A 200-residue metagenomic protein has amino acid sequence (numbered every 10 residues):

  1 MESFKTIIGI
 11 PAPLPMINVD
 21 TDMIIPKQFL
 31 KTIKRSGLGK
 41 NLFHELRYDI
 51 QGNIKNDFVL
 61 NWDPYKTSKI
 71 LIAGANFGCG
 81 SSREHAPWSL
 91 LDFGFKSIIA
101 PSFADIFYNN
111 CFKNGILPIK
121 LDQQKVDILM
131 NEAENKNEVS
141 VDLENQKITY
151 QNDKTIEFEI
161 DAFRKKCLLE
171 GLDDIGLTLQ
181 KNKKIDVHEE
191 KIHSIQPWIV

Functional and structural regions predicted by a protein language model:
M1-G74, G78-D105, N109-V200: Cytosolic catalytic domains that perform sulfur/thiol-centered chemistry
